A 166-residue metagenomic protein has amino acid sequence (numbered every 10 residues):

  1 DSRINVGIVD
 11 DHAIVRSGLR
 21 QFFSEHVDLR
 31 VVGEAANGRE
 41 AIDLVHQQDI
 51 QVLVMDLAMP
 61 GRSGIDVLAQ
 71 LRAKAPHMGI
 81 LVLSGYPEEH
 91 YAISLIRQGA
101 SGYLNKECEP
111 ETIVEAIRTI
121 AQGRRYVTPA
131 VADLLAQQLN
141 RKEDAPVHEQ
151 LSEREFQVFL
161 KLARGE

Functional and structural regions predicted by a protein language model:
S2-V15, L19-F23, L151: Conserved acidic segment of CheY-like receiver
D11, L83-P87, K106-C108: Conserved active-site segment of CheY-like receiver
D28-A36, L44: Short hydrophobic/Thr-rich beta-strand motif most characteristic of the beta2 strand and flanking loop of CheY-like
N37-E40, S63-D66, S84-P87: Acidic catalytic/metal-coordinating carboxylates
D43, I65-H77: Short amphipathic alpha-helix used as the core "switch/output" element in two-component signaling
Q48-V54: Active-site beta3 strand of CheY-like receiver
M59: Receiver (REC) domain active-site loop signature in two-component systems and cognate sites in sensor histidine kinases
H90-E153, Q157: Short, flexible helix-to-coil linker/hinge segments that flank and couple to helix-turn-helix
